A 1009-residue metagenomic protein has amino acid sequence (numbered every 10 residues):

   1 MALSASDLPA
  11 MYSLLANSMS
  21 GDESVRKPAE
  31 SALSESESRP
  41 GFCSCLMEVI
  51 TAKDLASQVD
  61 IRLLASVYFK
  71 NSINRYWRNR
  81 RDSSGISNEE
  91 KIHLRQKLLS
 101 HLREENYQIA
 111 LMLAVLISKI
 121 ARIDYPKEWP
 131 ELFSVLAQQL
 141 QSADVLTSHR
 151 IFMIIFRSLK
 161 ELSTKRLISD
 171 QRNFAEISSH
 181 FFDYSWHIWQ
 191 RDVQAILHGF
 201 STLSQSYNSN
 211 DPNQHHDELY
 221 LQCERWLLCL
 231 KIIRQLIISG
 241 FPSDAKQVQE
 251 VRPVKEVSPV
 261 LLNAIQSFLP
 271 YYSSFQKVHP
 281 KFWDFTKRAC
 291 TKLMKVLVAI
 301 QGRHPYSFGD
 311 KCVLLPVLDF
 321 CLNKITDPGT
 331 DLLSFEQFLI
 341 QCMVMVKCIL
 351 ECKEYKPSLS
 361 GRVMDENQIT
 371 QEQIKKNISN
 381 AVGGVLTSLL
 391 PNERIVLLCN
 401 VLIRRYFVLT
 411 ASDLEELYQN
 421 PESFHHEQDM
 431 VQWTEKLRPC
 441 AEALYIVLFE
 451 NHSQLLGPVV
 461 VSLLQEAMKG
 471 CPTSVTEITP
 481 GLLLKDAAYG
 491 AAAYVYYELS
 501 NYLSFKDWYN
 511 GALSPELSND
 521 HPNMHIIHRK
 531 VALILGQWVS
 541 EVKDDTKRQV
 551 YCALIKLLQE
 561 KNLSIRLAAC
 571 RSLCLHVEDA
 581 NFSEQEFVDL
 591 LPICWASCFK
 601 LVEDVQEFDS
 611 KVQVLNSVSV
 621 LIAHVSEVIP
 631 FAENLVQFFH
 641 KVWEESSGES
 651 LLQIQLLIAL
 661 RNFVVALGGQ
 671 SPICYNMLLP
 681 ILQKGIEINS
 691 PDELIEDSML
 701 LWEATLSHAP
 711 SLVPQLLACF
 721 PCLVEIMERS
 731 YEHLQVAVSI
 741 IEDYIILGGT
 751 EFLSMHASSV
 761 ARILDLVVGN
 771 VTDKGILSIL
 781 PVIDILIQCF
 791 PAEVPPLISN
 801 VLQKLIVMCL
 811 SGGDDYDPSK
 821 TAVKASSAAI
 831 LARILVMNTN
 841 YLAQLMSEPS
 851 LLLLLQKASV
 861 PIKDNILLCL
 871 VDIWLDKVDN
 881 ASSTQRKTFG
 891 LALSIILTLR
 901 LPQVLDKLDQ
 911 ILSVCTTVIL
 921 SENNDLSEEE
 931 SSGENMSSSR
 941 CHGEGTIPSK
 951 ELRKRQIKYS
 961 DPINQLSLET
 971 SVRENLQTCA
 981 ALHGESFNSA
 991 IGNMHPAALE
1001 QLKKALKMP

Functional and structural regions predicted by a protein language model:
M1-P1009: Karyopherin-beta/Importin-beta family HEAT-repeat alpha-solenoid scaffold
